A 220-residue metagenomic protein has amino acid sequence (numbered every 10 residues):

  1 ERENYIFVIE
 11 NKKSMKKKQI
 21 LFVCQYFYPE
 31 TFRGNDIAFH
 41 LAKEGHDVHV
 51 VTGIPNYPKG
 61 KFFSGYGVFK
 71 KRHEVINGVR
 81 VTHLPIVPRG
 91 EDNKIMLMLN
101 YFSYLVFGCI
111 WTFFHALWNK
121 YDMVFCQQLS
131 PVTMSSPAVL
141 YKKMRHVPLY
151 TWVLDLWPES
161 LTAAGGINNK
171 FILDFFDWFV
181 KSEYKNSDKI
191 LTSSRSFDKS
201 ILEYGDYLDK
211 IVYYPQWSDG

Functional and structural regions predicted by a protein language model:
M15-N77: N-terminal subdomain of nucleotide-sugar transferases
Q25, L129, V153-W157, P215-Q216: Histidine-centered beta-alpha loop that forms part of the nucleotide-sugar donor binding/catalytic region in diverse
T31, L97-T112, M123-V147, T151-L154: An aromatic- and histidine-rich active-site surface loop
T52-A116: A conserved catalytic-core segment of Leloir-type glycosyltransferases
I54, S196, Q216-W217: Carbohydrate-associated surface elements
Q128, S194-R195: Helix N-cap/beta->alpha junction signal
T133, L140-M144, F171-I190: Membrane-proximal helix-turn-helix segments that form the acceptor-binding/catalytic region of lipid-linked
L202, Y213, W217-G220: Acidic anion/phosphate-binding donor-loop and adjacent secondary structure in glycosyltransferase catalytic cores
